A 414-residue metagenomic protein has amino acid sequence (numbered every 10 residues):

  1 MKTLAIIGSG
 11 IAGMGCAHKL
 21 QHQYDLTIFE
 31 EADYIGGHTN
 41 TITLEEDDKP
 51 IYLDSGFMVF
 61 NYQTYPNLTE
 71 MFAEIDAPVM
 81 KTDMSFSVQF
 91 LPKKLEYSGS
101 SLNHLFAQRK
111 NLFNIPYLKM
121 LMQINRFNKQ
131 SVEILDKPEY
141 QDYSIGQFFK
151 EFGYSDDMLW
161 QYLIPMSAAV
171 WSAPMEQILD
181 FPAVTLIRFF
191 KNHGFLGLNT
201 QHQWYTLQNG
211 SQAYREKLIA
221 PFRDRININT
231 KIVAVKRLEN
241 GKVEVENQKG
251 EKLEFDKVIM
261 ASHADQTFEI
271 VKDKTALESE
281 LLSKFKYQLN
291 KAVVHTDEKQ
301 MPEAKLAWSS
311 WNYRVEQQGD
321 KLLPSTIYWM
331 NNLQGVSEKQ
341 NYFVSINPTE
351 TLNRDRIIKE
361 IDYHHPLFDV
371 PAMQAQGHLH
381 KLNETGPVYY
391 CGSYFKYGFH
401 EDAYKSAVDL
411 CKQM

Functional and structural regions predicted by a protein language model:
K2-I28: N-terminal Rossmann-like FAD-binding beta1-loop-alpha1 element of flavoenzymes
A12, Y34, D265: Conserved Rossmann-like nucleotide-cofactor binding loop
Q21-E45: Glycine-rich FAD pyrophosphate-binding loop
I42-L68: N-terminal glycine-rich dinucleotide-binding loop that anchors FAD/FMN and/or NAD(P) in oxidoreductases
Y62, P66-D180: Mobile amphipathic helical/loop "lid" adjacent to a hydrophobic cofactor/ligand pocket
S100, L322-M414: Conserved flavin/dinucleotide-binding core of flavoenzymes
R188-Q248: Helical element adjacent to the flavin cofactor pocket in flavoenzyme catalytic cores
K231-H364: Mid-domain catalytic core of redox enzymes that form a hydrophobic substrate pocket/lid adjacent to a catalytic redox
